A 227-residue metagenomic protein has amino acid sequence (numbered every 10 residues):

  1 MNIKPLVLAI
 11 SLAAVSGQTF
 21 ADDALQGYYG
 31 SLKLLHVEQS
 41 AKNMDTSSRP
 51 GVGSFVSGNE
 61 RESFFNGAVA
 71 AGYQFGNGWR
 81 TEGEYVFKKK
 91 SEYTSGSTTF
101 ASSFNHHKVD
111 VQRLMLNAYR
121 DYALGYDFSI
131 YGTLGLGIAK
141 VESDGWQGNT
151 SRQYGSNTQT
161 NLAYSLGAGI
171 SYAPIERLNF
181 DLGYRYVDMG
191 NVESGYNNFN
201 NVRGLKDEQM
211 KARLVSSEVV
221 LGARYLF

Functional and structural regions predicted by a protein language model:
M1-Q26: Cleavable N-terminal export/targeting peptides
D22-G27, L34-E38, A70-W146, Y172 (+1 more regions): Gram-negative (and chloroplast) outer-membrane scaffold detector with strong preference for beta-barrel transmembrane
G30-E60, G67: N-terminal targeting signals for Sec/Tat export/insertion, comprising classic cleavable signal peptides
K42-G51, E92-S102, E142-R152, E193-N200: Outer-membrane beta-barrel translocator domains and adjoining extracellular loop/strand segments of Gram-negative
V52-G58, T99-H107, N149-N157, L205-K211: Extracellular loop and loop/strand-boundary signature of outer-membrane beta-barrel proteins
N59-F65, K108-R113, S156-A163, K211-V215: Short sequence motifs at beta-strands and strand-loop junctions characteristic of Gram-negative outer-membrane
K90, T94, P174-F227: Predominantly the C-terminal beta-signal and adjacent terminal strand-loop region of outer-membrane beta-barrel
N161-Y172: Transmembrane beta-barrel strand/turn architecture of Gram-negative outer membrane proteins
